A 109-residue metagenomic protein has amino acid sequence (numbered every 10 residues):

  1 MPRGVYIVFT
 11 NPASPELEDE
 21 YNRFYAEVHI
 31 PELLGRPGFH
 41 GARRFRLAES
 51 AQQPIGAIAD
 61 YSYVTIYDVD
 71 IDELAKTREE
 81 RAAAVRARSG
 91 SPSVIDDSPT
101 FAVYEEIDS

Functional and structural regions predicted by a protein language model:
M1-S109: Macromolecular interaction modules
